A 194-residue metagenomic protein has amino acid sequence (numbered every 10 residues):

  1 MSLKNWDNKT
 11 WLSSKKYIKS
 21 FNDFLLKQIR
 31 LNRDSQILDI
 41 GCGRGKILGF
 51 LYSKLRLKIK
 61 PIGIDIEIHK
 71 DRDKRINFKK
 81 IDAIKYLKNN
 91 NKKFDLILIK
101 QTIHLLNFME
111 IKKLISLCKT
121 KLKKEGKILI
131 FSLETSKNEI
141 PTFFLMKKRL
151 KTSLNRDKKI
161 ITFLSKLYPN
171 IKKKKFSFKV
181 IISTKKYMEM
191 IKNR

Functional and structural regions predicted by a protein language model:
M1-R30, K46, F50, N193-R194: Conserved class I S-adenosyl-L-methionine
L38, G43-Y86: Class I SAM-dependent methyltransferase SAM/SAH-binding core
L98: A conserved beta-strand element that flanks and buttresses the S-adenosyl-L-methionine
Q101-T102: Short catalytic micro-motifs in class I SAM-dependent methyltransferases
K112-K124: A short glycine-rich, Lys/Arg-flanked "PGG" loop and its adjoining helix->strand segment in the class I
L129-N155: Conserved class I S-adenosyl-L-methionine
S153-Y168: Short alpha-helix
S177-R194: C-terminal helical/coil "lid" or tail adjacent to the Rossmann-like core of SAM-dependent
